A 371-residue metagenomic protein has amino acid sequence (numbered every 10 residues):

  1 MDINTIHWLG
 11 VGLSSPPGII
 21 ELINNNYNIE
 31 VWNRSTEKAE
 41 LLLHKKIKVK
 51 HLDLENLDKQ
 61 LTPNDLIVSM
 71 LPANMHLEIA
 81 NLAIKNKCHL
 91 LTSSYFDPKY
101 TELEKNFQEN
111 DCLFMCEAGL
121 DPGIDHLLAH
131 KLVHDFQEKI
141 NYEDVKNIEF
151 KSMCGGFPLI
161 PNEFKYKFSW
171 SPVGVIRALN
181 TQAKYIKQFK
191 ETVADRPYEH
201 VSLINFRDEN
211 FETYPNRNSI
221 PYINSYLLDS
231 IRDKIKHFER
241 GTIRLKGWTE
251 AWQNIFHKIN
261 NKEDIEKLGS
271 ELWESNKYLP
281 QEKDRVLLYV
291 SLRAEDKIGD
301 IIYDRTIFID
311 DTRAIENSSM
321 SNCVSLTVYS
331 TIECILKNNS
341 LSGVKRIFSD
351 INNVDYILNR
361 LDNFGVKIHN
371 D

Functional and structural regions predicted by a protein language model:
I6-V11: Conserved N-terminal Rossmann-fold NAD(P)-binding element of oxidoreductases
L13-P17: Hydrophobic/small residue at the entry helix of a nucleotide-binding pocket
I29-L42: NAD(P)-binding Rossmann-fold cofactor-contacting core
K46-E55: Rossmann-fold cofactor-recognition segment
L66-M70, L91-T92: N-terminal Rossmann-like NAD(P) cofactor-binding module of classical short-chain dehydrogenase/reductase
L82-Y100: ADP-ribose/adenylate-binding Rossmann-like module
S94-C116: Rossmann-fold NAD(P)-binding glycine/threonine-rich loop
D135-D371: C-terminal catalytic/substrate-binding lobe primarily of soluble NAD(P)-dependent oxidoreductases
